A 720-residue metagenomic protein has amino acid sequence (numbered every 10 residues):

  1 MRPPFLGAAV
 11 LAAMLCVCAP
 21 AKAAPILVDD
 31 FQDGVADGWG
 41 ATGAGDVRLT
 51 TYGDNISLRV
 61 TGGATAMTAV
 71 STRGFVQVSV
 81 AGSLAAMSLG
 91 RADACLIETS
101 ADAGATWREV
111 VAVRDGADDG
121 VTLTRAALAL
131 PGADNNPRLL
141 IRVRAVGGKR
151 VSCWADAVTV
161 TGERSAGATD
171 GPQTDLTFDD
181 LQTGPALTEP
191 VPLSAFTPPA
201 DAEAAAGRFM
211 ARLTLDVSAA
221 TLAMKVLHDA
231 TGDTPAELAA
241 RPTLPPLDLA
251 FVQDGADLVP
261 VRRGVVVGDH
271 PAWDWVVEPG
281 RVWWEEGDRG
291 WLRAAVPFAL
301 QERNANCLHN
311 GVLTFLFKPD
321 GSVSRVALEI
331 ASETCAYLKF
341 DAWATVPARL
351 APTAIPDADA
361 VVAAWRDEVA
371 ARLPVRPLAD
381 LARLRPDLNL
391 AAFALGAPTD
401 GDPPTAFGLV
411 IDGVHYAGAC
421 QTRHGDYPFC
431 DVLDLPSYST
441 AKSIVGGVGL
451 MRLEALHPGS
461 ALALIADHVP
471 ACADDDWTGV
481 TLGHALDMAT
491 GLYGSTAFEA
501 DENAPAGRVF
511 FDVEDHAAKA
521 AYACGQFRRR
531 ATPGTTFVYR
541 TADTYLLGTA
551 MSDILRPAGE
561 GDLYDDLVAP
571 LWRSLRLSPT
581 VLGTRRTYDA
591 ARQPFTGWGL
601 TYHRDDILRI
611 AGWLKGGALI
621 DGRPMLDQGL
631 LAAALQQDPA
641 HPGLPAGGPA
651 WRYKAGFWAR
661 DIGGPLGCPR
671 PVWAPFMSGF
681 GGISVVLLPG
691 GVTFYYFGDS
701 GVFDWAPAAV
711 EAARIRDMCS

Functional and structural regions predicted by a protein language model:
A21-A23, R164-F429, A713-S720: N-terminal leader/targeting segments and the immediately adjacent pre-domain N-terminus
P25-G63: Extracellular glycan-recognition surfaces and repeat-rich motifs
G90-A92, V146-G162: Extracellular carbohydrate recognition
A105-D134: Extracellular carbohydrate recognition and processing domains and analogous Trp-centered ligand-binding platforms
L176-D180, L187-T197, A455-Y493, Q526-R529 (+2 more regions): Active-site helix/loop module of the DD-peptidase/beta-lactamase fold, centered on the serine-lysine SxxK catalytic
R383-F407, D475-L577, R604-L608, W613-G616: Active-site-adjacent helix/loop patches that line small-molecule binding or acyl-intermediate pockets
P436-A461, A485, L547-M551, I607-L614: Active-site SXXK
L577, V581-R586, Q637-F697: Active-site Gly/Thr loop motif
